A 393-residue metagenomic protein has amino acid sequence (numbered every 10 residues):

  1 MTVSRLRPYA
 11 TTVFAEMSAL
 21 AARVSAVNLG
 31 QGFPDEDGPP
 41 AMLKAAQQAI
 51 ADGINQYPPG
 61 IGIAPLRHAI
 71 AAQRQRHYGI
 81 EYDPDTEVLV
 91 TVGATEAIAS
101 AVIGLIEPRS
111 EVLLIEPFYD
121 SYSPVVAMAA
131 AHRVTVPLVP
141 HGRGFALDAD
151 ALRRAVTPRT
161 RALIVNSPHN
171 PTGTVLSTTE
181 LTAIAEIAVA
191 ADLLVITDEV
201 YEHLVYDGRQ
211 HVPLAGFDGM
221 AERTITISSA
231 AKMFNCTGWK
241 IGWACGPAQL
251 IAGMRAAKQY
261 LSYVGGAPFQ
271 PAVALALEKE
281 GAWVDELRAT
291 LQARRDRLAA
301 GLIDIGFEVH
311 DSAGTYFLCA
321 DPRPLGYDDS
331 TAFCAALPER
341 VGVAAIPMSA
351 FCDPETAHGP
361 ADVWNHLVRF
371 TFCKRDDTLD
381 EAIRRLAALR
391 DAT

Functional and structural regions predicted by a protein language model:
T2-G93, S100, A276-K279, A392-T393: N-terminal small-domain helix-loop-helix segment of the aminotransferase-like
V24, A129, A190-A191, I305 (+1 more regions): Helix C-cap/helix->beta junction micro-motif
V102-V126: Conserved PLP-anchoring active-site segment centered on the Schiff-base-forming lysine
S110, A131, A190-L193, M220-E222: A short helix->loop->beta-strand "cap" motif at the edges of active sites that frequently abuts
V134, L138-D207: Active-site phosphate-binding strand-loop segment of PLP-dependent enzymes
R154, A336-A345, F351-T393: PLP-dependent enzyme catalytic core of the Aspartate aminotransferase-like
E222-Q292, A299-G301, I305, L389-D391: Conserved core segment of the aminotransferase class I/II
A274, L291-A299, V309-P322, V363-W364: Conserved glycine-rich beta-strand-loop-beta hairpin in the small C-terminal domain of fold type I
